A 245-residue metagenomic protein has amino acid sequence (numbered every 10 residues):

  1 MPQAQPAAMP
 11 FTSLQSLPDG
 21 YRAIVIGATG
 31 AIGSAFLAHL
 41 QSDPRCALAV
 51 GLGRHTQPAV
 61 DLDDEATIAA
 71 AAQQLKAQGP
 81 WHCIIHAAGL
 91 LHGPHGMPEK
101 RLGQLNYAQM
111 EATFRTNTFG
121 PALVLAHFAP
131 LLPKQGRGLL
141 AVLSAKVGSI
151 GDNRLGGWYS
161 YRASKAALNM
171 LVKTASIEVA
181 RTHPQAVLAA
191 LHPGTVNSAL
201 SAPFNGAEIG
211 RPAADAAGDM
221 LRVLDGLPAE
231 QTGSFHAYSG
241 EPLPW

Functional and structural regions predicted by a protein language model:
I26-S42: N-terminal Rossmann NAD(P)H-binding glycine-rich loop of SDR-like oxidoreductase domains
A38, A122, A166-I177, A214-L221: Conserved active-site helix of classical SDR/Rossmann-fold NAD(P)-dependent CH-OH oxidoreductases
L48, V179-L191, V196, Q231-F235: Conserved Rossmann-fold SDR core element
L52-A70, L75: Rossmann-fold cofactor-recognition segment
L90-P94, P98-F114, K134-R181: Catalytic loop of short-chain dehydrogenase/reductase
G151-D152, H183, T195-F204: Short beta-loop-alpha junction of Rossmann-like oxidoreductase domains
A190, S198, N205-W245: C-terminal helical subdomain
